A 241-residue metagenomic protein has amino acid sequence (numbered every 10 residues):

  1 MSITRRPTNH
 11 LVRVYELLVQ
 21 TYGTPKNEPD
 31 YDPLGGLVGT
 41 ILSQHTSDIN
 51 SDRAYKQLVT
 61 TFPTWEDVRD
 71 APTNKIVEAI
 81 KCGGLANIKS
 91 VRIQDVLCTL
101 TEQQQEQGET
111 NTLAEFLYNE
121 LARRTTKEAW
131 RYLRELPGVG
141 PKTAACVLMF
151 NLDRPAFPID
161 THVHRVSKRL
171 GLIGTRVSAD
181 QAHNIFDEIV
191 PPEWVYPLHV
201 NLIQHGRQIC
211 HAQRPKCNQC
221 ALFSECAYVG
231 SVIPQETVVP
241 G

Functional and structural regions predicted by a protein language model:
I3-P240: Catalytic cores of DNA base-excision repair glycosylases
